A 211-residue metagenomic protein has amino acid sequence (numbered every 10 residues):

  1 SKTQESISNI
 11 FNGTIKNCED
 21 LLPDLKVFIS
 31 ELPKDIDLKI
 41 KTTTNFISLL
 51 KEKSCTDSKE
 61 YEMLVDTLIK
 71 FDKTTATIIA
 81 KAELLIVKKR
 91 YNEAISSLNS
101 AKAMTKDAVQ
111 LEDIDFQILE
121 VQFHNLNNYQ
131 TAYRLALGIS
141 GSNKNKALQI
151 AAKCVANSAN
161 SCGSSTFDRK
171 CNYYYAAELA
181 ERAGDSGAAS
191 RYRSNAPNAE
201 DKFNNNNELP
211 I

Functional and structural regions predicted by a protein language model:
S1-K2, I7-N9, D20-E31, D57-L68 (+3 more regions): Alpha-helical repeat scaffolds
K2-I10, C18-L22, P33-I47, D57-Y61 (+4 more regions): Generic helix N-cap/helix-start motif at coil->alpha-helix transitions
T42-L50, L64, K81, A101 (+5 more regions): Structural register within alpha-helical repeat arrays
K51-S54, V87, L119-L126, A152 (+2 more regions): Short coil/turn linking the two alpha-helices of tandem helical-hairpin repeats
V65-G141: Long, well-ordered mid-to-C-terminal structural blocks that present hydrophobic/aromatic surfaces
Y133-G138, N143-S164, K170-D185: C-terminal soluble interaction/assembly domains
R182-I211: Terminal, low-structured helical/coil segments at or just beyond the last alpha-helical repeat
